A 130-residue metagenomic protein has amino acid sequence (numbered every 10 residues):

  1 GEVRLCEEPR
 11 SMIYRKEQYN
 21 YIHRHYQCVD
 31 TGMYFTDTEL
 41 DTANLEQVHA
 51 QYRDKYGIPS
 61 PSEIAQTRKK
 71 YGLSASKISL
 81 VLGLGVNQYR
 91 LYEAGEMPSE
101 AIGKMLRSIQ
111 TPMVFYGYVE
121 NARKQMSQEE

Functional and structural regions predicted by a protein language model:
G1, C28-T31: Short cysteine-rich clusters marking metal-coordination/redox-active sites
G1-R24: Short recognition patches in nucleic-acid-associated and regulatory proteins
E2, Y34-D37: Secreted/processed peptides and extracellular or luminal domains of membrane proteins
Q18-Y21, V29-D30, E39: Short, surface-exposed polybasic/aromatic micro-patch for ligand or macromolecular engagement
T36-G103: Extended interfacial segments that mediate partner engagement and assembly in macromolecular machines
E39, G117-N121: Short, charged, solvent-exposed linker or helix-capping segments at domain edges/interfaces that act as flexible hinges
A101-Y118: DNA major-groove recognition helix of helix-turn-helix/homeodomain DNA-binding modules
A122-E130: Helix-turn-helix/homeodomain-like alpha-helical modules used for DNA recognition and transcription-factor dimerization
